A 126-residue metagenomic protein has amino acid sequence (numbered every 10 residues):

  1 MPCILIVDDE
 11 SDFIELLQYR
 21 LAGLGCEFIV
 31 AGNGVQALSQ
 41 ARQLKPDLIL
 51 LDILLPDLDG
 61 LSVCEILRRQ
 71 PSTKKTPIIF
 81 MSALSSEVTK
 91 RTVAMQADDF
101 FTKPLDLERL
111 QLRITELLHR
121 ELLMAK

Functional and structural regions predicted by a protein language model:
D8, D52, S82: Active-site residues of response regulator receiver
I14, P56, S86: The feature encodes the CheY-like receiver
E15-G23: Charged docking surfaces used in two-component/phosphorelay signaling
Q18, S62, L84-T102, L112: Alpha4 helix (beta4-alpha4-beta5 surface) of REC/receiver domains from two-component response regulators
G25-G32, Q40: Short hydrophobic/Thr-rich beta-strand motif most characteristic of the beta2 strand and flanking loop of CheY-like
N33-Q36, D59-S62: Acidic catalytic/metal-coordinating carboxylates
L44-L50, L55: Active-site beta3 strand of CheY-like receiver
T115-K126: The C-terminal output helix
